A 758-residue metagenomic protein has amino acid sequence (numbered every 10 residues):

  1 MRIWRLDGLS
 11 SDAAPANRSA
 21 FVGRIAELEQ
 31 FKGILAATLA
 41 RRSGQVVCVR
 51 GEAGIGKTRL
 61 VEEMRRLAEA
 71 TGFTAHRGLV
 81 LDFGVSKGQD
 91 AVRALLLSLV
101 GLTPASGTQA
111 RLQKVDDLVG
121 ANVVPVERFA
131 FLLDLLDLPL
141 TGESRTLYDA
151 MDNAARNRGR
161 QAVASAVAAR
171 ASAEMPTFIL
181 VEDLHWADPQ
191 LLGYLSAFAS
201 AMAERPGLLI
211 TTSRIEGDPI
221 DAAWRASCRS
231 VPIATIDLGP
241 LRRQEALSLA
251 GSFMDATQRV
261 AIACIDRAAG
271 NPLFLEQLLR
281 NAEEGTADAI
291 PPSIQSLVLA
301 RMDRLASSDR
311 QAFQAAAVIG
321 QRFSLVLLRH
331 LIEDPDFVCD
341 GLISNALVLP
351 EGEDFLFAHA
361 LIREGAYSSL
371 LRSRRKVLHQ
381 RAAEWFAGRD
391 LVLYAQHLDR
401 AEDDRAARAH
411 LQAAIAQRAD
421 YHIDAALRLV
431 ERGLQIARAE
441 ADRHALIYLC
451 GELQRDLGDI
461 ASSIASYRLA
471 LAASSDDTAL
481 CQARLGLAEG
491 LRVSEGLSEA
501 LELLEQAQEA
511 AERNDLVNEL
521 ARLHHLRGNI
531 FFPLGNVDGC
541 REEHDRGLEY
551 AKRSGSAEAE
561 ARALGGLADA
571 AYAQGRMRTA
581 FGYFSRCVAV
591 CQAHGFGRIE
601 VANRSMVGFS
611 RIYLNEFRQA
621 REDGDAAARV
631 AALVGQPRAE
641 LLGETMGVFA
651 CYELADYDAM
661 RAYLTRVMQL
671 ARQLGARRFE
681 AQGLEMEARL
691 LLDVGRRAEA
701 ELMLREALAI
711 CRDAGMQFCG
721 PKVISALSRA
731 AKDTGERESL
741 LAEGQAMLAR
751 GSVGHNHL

Functional and structural regions predicted by a protein language model:
M1-V22, C48-I55, L60-M64, A94-L95 (+2 more regions): Short secondary-structure boundary elements
A20-I34: N-terminal pre-P-loop "Q-motif" helix
R50, H76-V85, S213-R214, L238: A short hydrophobic beta-strand->loop->alpha-helix junction that borders the nucleotide-binding pocket of P-loop NTPases
I55-S86, D90, A94, L102: P-loop NTPase Walker A phosphate-binding motif
E69, Q89-F178, A223-P232, L247 (+3 more regions): Conserved Walker-type P-loop NTP-binding/catalytic site
A171-L191: Conserved P-loop NTPase "ATPase switch" module shared by AAA+ and STAND
V181, Y194-D237: Sensor-1/coupling segment of RecA-like P-loop NTPase cores
L349, G365-R553, E558, D569-R586 (+12 more regions): Inter-helical turn/loop elements of alpha-helical hairpins
